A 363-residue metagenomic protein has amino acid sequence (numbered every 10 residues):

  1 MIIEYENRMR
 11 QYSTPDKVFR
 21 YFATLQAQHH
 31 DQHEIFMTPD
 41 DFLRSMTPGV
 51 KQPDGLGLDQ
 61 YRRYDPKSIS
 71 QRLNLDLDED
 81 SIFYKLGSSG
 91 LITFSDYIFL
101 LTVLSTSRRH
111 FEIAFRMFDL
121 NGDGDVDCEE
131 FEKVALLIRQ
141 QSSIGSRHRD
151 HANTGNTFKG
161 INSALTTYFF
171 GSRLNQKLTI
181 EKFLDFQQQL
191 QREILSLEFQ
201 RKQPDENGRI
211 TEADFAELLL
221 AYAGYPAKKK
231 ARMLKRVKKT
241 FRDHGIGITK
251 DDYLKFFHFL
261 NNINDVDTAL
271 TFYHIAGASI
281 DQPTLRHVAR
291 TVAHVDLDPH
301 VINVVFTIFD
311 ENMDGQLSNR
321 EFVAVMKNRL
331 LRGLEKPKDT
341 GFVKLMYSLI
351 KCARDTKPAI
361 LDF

Functional and structural regions predicted by a protein language model:
M1, L56, L361-F363: Intrinsically disordered, low-complexity acidic/Ser/Pro/Gln-rich regions of eukaryotic scaffold/adaptor proteins
M1-Q11, T24: N-terminal regions that are enriched for targeting/export leaders and immediately downstream pro/stem segments
P15-S45, G57-L101, R109-D123, C128 (+12 more regions): Primarily EF-hand calcium-binding motifs
Q52, S107, L137-Q141, E193 (+3 more regions): Alpha-solenoid helical repeat scaffolds
H294-F363: C-terminal interaction modules of eukaryotic adaptor/scaffold proteins
